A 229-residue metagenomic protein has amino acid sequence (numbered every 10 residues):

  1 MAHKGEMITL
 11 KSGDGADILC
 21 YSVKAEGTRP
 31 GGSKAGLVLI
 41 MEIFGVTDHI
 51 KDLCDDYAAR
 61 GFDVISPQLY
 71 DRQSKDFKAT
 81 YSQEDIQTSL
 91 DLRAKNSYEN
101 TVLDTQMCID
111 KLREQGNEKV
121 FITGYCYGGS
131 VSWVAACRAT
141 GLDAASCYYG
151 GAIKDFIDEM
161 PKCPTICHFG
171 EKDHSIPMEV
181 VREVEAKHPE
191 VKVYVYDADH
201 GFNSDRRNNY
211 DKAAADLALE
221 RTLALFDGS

Functional and structural regions predicted by a protein language model:
M1-S229: N-terminal cap/leader regions of alpha/beta-hydrolase-fold enzymes, predominantly small-molecule hydrolases
